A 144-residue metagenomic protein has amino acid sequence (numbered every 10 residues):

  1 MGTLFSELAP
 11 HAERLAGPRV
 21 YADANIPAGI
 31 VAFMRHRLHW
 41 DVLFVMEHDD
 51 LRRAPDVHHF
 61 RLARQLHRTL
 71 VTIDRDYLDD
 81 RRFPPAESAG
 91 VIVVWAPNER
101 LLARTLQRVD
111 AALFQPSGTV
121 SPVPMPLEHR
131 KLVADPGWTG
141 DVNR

Functional and structural regions predicted by a protein language model:
G2, P10-R14, D23-A24, A28-H39 (+2 more regions): Acidic, PIN/NYN-like endoribonuclease modules and their adjacent C-terminal/linker elements
L15-G17, H67: A general structural motif
R19-Y21: Conserved acidic segment of CheY-like receiver
H39-D49: Short, basic, glycine/proline-bearing loop/turn elements
M46, D74, V94-A96: Short beta->alpha connector loops at strand-helix junctions that form conserved, small/polar/Pro-enriched
E47-L51, D76-L78: Short active-site-proximal "capping" loops at secondary-structure junctions
A54: Residues lining hydrophobic/aromatic ligand-binding pockets adjacent to catalytic sites
A63-R82: Acidic, metal-binding active-site segment of PIN/NYN-like and related structure-specific nucleases
